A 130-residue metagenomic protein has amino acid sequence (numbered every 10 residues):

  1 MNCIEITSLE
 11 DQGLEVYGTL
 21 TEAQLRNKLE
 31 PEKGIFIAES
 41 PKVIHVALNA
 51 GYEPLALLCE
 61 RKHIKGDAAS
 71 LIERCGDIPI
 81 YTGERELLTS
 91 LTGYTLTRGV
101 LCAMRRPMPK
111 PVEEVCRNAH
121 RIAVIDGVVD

Functional and structural regions predicted by a protein language model:
M1-D67: Boundary-proximal intrinsically disordered activation/regulatory segments immediately upstream of a helical core
I4, K42, N49, I80 (+1 more regions): RNA substrate-binding interface of SAM-dependent RNA methyltransferases
K28-E30, E73, G93-T95, E114-N118: Solvent-exposed alpha-helices and their adjacent loops that cap or buttress functional pockets in soluble metabolic
I35, L55-L57, P79-Y81, G99-C102 (+1 more regions): Structural motif
E39, E60, G83-E84, R105: A secondary-structure boundary/capping signal
E39, S90-L96, R106, D130: Generic structural "secondary-structure junction" signal
H63-K65, E86-T89, T97, P107-K110: A short acidic, glycine/proline-enriched capping/turn motif at secondary-structure boundaries, especially helix N-cap
I72-G93: A glycine-rich helix N-cap at a beta->alpha junction
